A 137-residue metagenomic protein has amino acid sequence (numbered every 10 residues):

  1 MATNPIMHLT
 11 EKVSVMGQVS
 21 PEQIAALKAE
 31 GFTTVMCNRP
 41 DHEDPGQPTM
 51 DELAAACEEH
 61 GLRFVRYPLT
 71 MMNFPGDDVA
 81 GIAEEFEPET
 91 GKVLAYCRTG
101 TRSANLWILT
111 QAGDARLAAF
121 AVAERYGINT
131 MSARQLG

Functional and structural regions predicted by a protein language model:
M1-V93, N105-G137: Cys-dependent protein tyrosine phosphatase-like superfamily
C97: Short cysteine clusters
